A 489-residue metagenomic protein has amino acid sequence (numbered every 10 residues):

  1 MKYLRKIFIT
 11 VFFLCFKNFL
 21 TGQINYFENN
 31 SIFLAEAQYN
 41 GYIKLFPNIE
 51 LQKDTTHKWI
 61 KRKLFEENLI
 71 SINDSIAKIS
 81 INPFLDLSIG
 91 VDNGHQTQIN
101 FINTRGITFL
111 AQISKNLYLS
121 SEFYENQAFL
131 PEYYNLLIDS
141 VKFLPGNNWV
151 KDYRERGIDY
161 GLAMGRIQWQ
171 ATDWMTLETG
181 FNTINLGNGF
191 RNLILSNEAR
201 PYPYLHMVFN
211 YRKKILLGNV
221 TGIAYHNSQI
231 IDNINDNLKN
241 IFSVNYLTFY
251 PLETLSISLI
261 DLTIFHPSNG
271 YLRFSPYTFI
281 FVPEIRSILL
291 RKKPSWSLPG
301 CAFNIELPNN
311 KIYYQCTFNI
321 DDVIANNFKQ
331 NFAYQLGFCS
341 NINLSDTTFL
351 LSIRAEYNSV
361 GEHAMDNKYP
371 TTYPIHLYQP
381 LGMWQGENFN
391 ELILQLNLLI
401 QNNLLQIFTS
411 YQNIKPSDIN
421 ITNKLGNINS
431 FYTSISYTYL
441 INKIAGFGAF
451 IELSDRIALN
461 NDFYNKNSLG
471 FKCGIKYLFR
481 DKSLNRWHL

Functional and structural regions predicted by a protein language model:
M1, R5, I9, F13 (+4 more regions): Short regulatory "switch" loops immediately downstream of catalytic or recognition motifs within protein catalytic
M1-Y26, L489: Bacterial Sec-dependent N-terminal signal peptides
R5-I9, G22, I79-N82, E122 (+2 more regions): Residue-level marker of intrinsically disordered, low-complexity segments enriched for small/polar residues
C15, D92-N93, N188-F190, S228-I230 (+2 more regions): A generic structural signal for short coil/turn motifs at secondary-structure boundaries
G22, Y160, E253-L489: Exposed, low-structure sequence patches enriched in small/polar residues
I24-S256, D261-P267, L336, N341 (+5 more regions): Outer-membrane beta-barrel channel domains
